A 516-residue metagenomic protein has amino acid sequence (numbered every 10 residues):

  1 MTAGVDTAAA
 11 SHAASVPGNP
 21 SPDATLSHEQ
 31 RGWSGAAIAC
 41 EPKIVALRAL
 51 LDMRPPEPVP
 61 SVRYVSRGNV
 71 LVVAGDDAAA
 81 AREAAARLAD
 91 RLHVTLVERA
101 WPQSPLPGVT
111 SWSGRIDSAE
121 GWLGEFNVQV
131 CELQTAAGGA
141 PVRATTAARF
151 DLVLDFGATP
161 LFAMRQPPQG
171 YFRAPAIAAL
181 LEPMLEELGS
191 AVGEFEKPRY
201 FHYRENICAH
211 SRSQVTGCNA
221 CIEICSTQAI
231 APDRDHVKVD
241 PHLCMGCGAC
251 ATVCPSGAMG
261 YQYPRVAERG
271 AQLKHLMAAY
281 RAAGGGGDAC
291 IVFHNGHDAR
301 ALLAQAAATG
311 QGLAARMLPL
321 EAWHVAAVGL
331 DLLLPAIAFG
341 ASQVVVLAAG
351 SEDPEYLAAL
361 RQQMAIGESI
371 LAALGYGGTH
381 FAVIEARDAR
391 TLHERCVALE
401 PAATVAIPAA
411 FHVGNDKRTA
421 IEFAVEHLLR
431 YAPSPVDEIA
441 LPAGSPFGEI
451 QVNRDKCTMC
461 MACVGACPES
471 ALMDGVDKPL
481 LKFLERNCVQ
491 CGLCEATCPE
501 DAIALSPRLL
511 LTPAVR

Functional and structural regions predicted by a protein language model:
T2-I224, Q228, D288-A301, Y356-L357 (+4 more regions): Ferredoxin-type iron-sulfur electron-transfer modules and their immediate structural context
V94-V97, E321, Q343-A348: Short hydrophobic alpha-helical runs that function as membrane-insertion/retention elements
R234-A271, A358-Q362, H380-I384: Terminal amphipathic helices with adjacent charged low-complexity linkers/tails
R234-K238, D477-K482: Short linker/helix segments within small regulatory modules
L276-C290: Large, well-folded core regions of big proteins
I291-A326: Mobile, glycine- and charge-enriched loop segments and immediately flanking short secondary-structure elements within
A306-A307, A315-R316, A341-S342, A349 (+2 more regions): Long C-terminal interaction/binding lobes of large macromolecular proteins
